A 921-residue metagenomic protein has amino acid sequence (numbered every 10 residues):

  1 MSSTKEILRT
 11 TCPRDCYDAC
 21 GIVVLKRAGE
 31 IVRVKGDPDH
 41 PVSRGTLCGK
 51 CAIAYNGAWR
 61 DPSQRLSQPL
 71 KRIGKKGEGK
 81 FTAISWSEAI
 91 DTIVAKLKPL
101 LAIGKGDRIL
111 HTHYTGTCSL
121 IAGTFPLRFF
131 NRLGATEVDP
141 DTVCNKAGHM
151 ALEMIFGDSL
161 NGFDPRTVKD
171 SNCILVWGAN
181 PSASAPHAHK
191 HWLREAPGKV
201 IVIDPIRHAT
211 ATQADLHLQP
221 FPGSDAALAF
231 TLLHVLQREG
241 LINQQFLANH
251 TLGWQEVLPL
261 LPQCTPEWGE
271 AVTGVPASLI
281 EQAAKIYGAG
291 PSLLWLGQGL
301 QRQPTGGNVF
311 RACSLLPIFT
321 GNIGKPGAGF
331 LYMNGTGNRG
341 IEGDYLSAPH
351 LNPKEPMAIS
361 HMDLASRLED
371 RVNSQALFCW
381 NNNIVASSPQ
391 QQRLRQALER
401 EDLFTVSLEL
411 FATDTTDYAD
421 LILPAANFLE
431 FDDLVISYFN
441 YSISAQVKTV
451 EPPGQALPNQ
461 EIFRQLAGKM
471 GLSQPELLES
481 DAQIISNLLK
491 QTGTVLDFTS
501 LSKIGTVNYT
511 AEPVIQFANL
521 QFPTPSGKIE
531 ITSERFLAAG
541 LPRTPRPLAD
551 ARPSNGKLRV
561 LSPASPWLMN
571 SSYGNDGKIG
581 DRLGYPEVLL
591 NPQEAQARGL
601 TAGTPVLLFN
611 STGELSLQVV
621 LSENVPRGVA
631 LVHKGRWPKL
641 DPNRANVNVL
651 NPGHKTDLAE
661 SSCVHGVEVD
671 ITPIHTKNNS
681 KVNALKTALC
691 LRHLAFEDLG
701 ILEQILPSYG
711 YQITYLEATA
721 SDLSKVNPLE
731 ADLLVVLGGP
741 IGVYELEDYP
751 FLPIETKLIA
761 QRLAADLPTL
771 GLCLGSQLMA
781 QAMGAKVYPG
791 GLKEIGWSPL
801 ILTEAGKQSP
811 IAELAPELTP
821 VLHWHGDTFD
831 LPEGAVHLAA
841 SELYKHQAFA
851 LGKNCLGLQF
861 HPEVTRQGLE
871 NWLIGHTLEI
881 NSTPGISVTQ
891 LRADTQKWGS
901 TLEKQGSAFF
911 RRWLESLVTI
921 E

Functional and structural regions predicted by a protein language model:
M1-E239, P276, L640-V682: N-terminal export/assembly segments and adjacent metallocofactor-ligating motifs of anaerobic energy-metabolism
I73-A83, E88, H234, R238-P276 (+4 more regions): N-terminal leader/propeptide and maturation segments of large enzyme subunits in energy/redox metabolism and hydrolases
G123-L193, G198-I203, T210, A226-F230 (+4 more regions): Extended redox/cofactor-interaction regions of prokaryotic respiratory oxidoreductases
L232, T251-L364: Active-site phosphate/pyrophosphate-binding segments
P453, N459-V507, D576-L589, Q593-N683: Long, contiguous, secondary-structure-rich segments that constitute the structural scaffold of globular domains
K681-L767, T883-E921: N-terminal beta1-alpha1 cap of cysteine-dependent amidohydrolase-like domains
L733-S809: Cysteine-nucleophile active-site neighborhood
M783-Q867: Pocket-forming structural segment of enzyme catalytic cores
